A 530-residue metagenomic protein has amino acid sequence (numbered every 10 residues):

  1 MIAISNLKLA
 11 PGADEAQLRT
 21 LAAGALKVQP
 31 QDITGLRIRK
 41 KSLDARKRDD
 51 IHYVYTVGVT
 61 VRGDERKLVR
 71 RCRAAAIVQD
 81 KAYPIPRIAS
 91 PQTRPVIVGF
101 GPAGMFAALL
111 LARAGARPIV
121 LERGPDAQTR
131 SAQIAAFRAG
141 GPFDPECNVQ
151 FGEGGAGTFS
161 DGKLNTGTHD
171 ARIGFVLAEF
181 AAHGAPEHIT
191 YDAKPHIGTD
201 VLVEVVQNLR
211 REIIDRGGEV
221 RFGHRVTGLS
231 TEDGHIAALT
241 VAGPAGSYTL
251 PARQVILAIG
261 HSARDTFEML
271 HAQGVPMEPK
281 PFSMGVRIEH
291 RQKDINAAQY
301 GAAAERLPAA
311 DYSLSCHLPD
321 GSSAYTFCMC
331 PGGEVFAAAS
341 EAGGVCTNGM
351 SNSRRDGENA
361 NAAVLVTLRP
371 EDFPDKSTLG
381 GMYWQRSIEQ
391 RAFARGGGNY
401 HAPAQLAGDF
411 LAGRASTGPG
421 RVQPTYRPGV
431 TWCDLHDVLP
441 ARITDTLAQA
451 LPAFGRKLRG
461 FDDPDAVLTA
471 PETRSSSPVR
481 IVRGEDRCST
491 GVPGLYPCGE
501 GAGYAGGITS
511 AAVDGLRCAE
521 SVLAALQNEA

Functional and structural regions predicted by a protein language model:
M1-Y53, V57-H183, E187-A530: Residues forming the flavin
